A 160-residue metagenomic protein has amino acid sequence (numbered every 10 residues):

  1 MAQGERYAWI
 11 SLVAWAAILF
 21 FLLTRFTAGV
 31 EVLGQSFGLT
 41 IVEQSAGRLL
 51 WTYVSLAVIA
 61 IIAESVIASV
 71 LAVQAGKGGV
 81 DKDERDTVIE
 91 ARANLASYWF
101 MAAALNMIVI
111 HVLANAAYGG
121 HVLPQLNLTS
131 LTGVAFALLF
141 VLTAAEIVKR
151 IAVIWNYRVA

Functional and structural regions predicted by a protein language model:
M1-L33, I147-A160: Cytosolic-side membrane-entry/anchor segment at the start of a transmembrane helix
G4-R6, M107-N115, P124-A160: Alpha-helical transmembrane segments and their immediate juxtamembrane interface regions
A8, T27, E31-A46, V58: Ribonuclease/tRNase effector modules and their secretory precursors
W9-F20, R92-V109: Hydrophobic alpha-helical membrane-insertion segments
F20-F37, I110-H121: Membrane-helix interface motif
Q44-E64, A137-V141: Alpha-helical transmembrane segments
I59-G78: Membrane-water interface of transmembrane alpha-helices
A72-A93: Cytoplasmic juxtamembrane regions at transmembrane-helix boundaries
